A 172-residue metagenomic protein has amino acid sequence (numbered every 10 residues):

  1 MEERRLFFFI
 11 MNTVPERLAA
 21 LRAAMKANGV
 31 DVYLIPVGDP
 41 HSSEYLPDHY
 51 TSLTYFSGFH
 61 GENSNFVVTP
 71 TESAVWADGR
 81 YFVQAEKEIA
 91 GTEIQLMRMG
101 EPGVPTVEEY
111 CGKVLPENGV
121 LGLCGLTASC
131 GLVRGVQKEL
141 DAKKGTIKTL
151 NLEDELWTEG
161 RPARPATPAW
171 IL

Functional and structural regions predicted by a protein language model:
M1, I35, C124: Glycine-rich repeat segments that build the extracellular carbohydrate-interaction surface of secreted and virion
E2-I10: Short, Lys/Arg-enriched N-terminal segments with co-localized hydrophobic residues within the first ~10-30 amino acids
F9-E117, A128-L172: N-terminal accessory/capping or targeting/presequence segment of soluble
V120-L126: Acidic beta-strand-to-loop metal/phosphate-binding motif
